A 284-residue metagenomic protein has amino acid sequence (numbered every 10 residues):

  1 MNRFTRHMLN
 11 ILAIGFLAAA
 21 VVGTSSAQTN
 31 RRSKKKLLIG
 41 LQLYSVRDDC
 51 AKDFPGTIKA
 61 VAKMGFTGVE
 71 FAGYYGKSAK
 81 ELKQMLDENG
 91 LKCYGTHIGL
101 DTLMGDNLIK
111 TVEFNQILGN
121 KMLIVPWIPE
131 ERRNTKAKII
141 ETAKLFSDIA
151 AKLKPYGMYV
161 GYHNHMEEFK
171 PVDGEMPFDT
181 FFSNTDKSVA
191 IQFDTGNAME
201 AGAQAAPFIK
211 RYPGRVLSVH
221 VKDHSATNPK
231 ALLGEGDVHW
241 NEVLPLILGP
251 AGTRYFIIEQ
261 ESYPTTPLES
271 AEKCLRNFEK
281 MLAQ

Functional and structural regions predicted by a protein language model:
M1-L12: Bacterial N-terminal signal peptides that target proteins for export
F4, S26-K121, R276-E279, A283-Q284: N-terminal pre-domain/capping segments
N10-A20: Bacterial N-terminal signal peptides
L37-Q42, V69-F71, C93-I98, L123-V125 (+4 more regions): Hydrophobic faces of well-ordered beta-strands that scaffold small-molecule active sites in alpha/beta enzyme cores
V46-K52, G68-K80, G99-N107, E130-N134 (+4 more regions): Acidic-and-aromatic substrate-binding clefts and catalytic sites of carbohydrate-active enzymes
G68, Y75, L100-A190, L268: Active-site acidic/histidine proton-transfer and metal-coordination neighborhood in alpha/beta enzyme cores
L153-D237: Acidic/histidine-rich catalytic cores of soluble enzymes
